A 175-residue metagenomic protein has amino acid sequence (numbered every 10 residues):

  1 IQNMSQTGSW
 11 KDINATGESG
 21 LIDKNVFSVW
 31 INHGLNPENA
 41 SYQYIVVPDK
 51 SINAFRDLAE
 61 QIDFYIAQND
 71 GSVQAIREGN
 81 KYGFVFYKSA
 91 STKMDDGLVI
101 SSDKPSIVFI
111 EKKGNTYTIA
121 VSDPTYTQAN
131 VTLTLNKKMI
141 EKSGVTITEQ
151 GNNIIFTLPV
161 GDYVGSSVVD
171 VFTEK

Functional and structural regions predicted by a protein language model:
I1-S28, K93-M94, V99-I100, M139-K142 (+1 more regions): Trp/Gly-enriched beta-strand surface patches
S5-Q6, V26, S41, N130-L135 (+1 more regions): C-terminal amphipathic "assembly/sorting" segment characterized by alternating charged and hydrophobic residues
G17-S19, N32, F64: Short, flexible coil/linker segments at or flanking structured domains
D23-N39: A surface-exposed beta-strand-loop module
V47-K175: Non-catalytic terminal regions with compositionally biased, polar/charged low complexity
